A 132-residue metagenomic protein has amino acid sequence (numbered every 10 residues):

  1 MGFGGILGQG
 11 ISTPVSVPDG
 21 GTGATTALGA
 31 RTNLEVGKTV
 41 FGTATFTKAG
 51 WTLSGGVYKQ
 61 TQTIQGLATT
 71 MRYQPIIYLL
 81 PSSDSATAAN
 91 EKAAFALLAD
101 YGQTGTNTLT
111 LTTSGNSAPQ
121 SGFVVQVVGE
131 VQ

Functional and structural regions predicted by a protein language model:
M1-T43: Fibrous stalk/shaft segments of extracellular and virion attachment machinery
T43-Q132: Extracellular attachment/recognition segments
